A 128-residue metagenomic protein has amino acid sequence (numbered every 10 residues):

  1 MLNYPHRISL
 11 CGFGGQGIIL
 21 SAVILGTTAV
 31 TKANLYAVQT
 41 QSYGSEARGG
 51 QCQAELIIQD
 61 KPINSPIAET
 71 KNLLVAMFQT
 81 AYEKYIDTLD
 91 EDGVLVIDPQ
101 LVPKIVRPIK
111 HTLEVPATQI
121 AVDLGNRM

Functional and structural regions predicted by a protein language model:
M1-M128: Active-site cofactor/cluster-binding pocket
